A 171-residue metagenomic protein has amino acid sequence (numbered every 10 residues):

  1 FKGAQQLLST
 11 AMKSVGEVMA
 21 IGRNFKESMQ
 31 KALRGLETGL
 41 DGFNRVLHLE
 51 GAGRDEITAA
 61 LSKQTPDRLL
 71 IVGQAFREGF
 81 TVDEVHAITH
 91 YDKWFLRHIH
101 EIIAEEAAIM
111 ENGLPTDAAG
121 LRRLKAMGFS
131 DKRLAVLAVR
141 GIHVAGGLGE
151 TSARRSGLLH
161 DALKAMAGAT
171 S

Functional and structural regions predicted by a protein language model:
F1-S171: ATP-dependent carboxylate/acyl-activation modules
